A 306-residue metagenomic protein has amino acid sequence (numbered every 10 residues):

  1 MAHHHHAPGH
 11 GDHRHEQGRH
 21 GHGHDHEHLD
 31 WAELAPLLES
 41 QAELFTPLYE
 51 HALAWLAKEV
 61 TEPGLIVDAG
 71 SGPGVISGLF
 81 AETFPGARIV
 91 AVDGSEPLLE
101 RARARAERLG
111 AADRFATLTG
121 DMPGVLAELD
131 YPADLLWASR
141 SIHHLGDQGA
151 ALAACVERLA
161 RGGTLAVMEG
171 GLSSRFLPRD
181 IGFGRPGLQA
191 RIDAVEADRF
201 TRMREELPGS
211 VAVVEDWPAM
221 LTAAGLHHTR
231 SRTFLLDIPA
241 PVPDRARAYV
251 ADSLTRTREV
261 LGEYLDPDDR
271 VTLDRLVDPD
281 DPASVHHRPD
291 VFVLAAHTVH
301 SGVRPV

Functional and structural regions predicted by a protein language model:
M1-H26: Histidine-centered metal-binding segments
D25-P47: Class I SAM-dependent methyltransferase Rossmann-like catalytic core, especially the SAM/SAH-binding loop
L44-P63, L79: Conserved alpha-helix/loop element of class I SAM-dependent methyltransferases that forms part of the SAM/SAH-binding
V67, P73-V125: Class I SAM-dependent methyltransferase SAM/SAH-binding core
D134-G149: A short SAM/SAH-binding and catalytic strip from SAM-dependent methyltransferases
G149-R161: A short glycine-rich, Lys/Arg-flanked "PGG" loop and its adjoining helix->strand segment in the class I
V167-V242: Conserved catalytic/acceptor-binding region of the Class I
E215, H227-V306: Conserved Class I S-adenosyl-L-methionine
